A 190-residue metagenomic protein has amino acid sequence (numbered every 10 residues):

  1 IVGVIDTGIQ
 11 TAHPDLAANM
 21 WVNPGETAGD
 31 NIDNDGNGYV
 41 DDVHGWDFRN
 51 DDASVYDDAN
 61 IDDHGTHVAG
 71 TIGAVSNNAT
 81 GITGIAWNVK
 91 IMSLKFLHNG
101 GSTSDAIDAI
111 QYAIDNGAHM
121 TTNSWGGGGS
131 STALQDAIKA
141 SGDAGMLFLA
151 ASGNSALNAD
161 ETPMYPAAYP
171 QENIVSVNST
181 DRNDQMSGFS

Functional and structural regions predicted by a protein language model:
I1-V4, G8-P24, R49-H64, K139-A140 (+1 more regions): N-terminal domain-start motif of subtilase-like serine proteases
G3, F148-A150: Residue-level marker for buried hydrophobic side chains located in beta-strands that build the well-ordered beta-sheet
T7, T27-A28, G36, D41-D136 (+2 more regions): Subtilisin-like peptidase catalytic core
A12-P14, S130-L134, L157-E161, Q185-G188: Extracytoplasmic/secreted cell-surface and envelope-processing proteins
G25-I32, A156: Glycine-centered low-complexity coil/loop motifs and glycine-rich tracts, especially the flexible linkers
G84-W87, A113-D115, S141-A144, A167-Q171 (+1 more regions): Extracellular/periplasmic catalytic domains that process cell-envelope and extracellular macromolecules
S130-F148, Y165: Catalytic-core regions built around general acid/base machinery
M146, M164-S190: Extracellular S/T/G-rich loop segment that most often corresponds to the catalytic His/Ser-adjacent loop
